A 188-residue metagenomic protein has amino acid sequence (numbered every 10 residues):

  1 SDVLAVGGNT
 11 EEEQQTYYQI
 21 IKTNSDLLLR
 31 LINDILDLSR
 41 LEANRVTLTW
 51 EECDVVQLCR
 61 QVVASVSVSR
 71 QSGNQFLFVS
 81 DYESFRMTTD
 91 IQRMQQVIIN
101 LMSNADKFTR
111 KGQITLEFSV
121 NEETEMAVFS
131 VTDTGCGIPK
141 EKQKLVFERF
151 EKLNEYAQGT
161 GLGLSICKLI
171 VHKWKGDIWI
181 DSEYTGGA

Functional and structural regions predicted by a protein language model:
S1-E11, I20: Conserved C-terminal segment of the DHp
T23-L28: Short alpha-helical segment of the dimerization/phosphotransfer core of two-component systems
S39-W50: Helix-loop junction within the histidine kinase core
T49-A64, L77, Q95: A conserved beta-strand-to-alpha-helix junction within the catalytic ATP-binding
I138-F150: Short conserved segment of the HATPase_c
G163, C167: Short alpha-helical Gxxx[C/S/T] motif in the catalytic ATP-binding
